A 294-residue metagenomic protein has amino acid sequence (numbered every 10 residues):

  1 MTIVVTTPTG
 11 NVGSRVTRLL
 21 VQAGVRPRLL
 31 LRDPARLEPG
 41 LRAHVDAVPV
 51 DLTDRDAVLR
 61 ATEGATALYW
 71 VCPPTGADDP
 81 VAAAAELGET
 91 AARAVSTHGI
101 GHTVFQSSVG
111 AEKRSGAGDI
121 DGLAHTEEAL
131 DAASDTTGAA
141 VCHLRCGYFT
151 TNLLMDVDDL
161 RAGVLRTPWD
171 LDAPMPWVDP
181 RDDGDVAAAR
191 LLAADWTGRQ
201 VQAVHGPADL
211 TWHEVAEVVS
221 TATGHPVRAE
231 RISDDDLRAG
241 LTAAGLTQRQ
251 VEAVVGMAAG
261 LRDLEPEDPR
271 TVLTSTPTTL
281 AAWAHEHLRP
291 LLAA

Functional and structural regions predicted by a protein language model:
T2-R42, T53-D56, E63, P74-E89 (+3 more regions): Oxidoreductase cofactor-interface core, primarily capturing Rossmann-like NAD(P)-dependent enzymes
G24, Y69-C72, L291: Short amphipathic alpha-helical segments enriched in hydrophobics
V50: Cofactor-binding loops of NAD(P)H-dependent oxidoreductases, dominated by short-chain dehydrogenase/reductases
L59-T62, A216, V255, A284: A generic alpha-helix structural signal
T62, T66-Y69, V104: N-terminal Rossmann-like NAD(P) cofactor-binding module of classical short-chain dehydrogenase/reductase
V71-D78, D263-P266: Phosphate/nucleotide-donor binding subsite
T197, D234-A294: A hydrophobic C-terminal alpha-helical subdomain
